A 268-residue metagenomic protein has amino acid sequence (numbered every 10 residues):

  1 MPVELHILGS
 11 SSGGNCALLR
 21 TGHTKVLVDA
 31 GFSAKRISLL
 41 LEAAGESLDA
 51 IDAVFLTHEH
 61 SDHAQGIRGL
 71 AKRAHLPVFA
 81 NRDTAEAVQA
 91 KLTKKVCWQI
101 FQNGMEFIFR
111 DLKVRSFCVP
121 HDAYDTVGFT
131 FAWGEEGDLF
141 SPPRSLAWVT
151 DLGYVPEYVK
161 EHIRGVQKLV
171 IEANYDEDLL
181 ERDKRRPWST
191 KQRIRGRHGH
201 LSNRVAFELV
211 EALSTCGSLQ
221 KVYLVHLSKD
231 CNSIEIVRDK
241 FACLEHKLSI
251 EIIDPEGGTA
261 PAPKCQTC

Functional and structural regions predicted by a protein language model:
M1-A44, V127-T150, K168: Conserved beta-strand hairpin/beta-sheet module of binuclear metal-dependent hydrolase folds, prominently
H6-C16, T57-I67, A85, S116: Structured catalytic core of nucleotide-sugar glycosyltransferases
V28-G31, I51-E59, F79-R82, A147-T150 (+3 more regions): Active-site neighborhood of phospho(di)ester-bond hydrolases with catalytic His/Asp-centered motifs
A34-A80: Active-site metal-binding motif and surrounding structural segment of the metallo-beta-lactamase
S61-A64, A85-V88, A123-Y124, V155-E157 (+2 more regions): Active-site environment of divalent metal-dependent phosphoester hydrolases
Q65-A74, Q89-A90, N232-K240: Metal-dependent catalytic neighborhoods of phosphoester/phosphodiester hydrolases
N81-P143: Metallo-beta-lactamase
E157-D254: Cap/insert and terminal regions of metallo-dependent hydrolase folds
